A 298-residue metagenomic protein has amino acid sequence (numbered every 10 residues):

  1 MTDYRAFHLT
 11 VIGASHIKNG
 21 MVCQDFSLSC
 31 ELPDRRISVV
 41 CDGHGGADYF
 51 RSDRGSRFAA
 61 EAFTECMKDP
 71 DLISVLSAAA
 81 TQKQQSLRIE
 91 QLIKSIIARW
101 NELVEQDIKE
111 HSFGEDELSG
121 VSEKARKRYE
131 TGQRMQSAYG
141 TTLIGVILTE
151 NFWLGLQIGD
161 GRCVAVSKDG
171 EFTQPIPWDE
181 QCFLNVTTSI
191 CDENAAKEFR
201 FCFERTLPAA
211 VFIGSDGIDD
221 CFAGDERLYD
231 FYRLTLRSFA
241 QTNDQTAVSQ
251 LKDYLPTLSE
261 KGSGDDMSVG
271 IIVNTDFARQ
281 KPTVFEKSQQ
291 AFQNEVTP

Functional and structural regions predicted by a protein language model:
M1-K68, G161, D192-C202, S263-G270: N-terminal entry segment of metal-dependent catalytic domains or homologous docking segments
A6-M21, G114-Q136, G140-T141, A165-T206 (+3 more regions): PP2C/PPM family metal-dependent serine/threonine protein phosphatase catalytic domain, recognizing the conserved
E31-D34, L148-F152, G159, V166-G170 (+1 more regions): Short acidic-glycine loop/turn motifs at beta-strand connectors
S38-C41, L156-I158, F212-G214: Short hydrophobic beta-strand that contains or immediately precedes a catalytic carboxylate
E61-L103, D107-I108, Y232-K252, P256: Helix-loop-helix
S77-V164, F199-R205: Catalytic core of PPM/PP2C metal-dependent serine/threonine phosphatase domains
G159-A165, D169-Q181, D225-R237, E286: Short, surface-exposed, charged loop/turn segments at secondary-structure junctions
N185-P298: C-terminal catalytic subdomain
